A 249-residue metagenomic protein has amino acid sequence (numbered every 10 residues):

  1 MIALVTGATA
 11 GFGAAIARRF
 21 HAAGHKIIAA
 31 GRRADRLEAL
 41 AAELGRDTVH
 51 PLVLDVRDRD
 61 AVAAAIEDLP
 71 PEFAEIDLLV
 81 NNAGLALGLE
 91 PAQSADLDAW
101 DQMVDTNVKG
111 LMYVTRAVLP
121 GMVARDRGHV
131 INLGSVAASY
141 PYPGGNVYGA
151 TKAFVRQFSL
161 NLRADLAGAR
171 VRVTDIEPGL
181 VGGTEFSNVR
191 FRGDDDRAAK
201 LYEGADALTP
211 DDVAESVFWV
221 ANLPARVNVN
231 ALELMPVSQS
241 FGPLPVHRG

Functional and structural regions predicted by a protein language model:
T9-A10: Conserved glycine-rich cofactor-binding loop
H25-A39: Conserved glycine-rich Rossmann-like NAD(P)H-binding loop of the short-chain dehydrogenase/reductase
V53-A64, L97: The beta1-alpha1 cofactor-binding region of Rossmann-like NAD(H)/NADP(H)-dependent oxidoreductases
E90-A92, D96-V104: Substrate-binding pocket helix/loop in short-chain dehydrogenase/reductase
T115-R116: A short, exposed helix-loop element centered on a Lys and neighboring polar residues
S135: Residue(s) in the substrate-gating loop at a strand-loop-helix junction that position the organic substrate next
D175-I176, D195-P243: C-terminal helical subdomain
